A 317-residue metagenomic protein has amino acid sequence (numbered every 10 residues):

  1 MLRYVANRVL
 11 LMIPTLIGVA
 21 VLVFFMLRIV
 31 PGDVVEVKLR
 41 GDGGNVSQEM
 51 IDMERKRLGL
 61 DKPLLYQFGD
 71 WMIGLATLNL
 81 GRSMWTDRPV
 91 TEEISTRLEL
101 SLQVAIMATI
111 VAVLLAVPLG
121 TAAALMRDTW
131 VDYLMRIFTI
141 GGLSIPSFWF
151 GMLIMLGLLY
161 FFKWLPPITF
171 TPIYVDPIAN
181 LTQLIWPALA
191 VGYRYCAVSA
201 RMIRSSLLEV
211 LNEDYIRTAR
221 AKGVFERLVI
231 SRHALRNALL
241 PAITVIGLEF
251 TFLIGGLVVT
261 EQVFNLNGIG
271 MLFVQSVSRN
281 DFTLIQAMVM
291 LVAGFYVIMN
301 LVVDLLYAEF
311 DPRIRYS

Functional and structural regions predicted by a protein language model:
L2-R3, L98-V131, S147, Y160 (+1 more regions): Alpha-helical transmembrane segments of integral membrane proteins, especially multi-pass inner/plasma-membrane
A6-M12: N-terminal signal-anchor/signal peptide hydrophobic helix marking the start of the first transmembrane segment
T15, M126-S147: Small-residue-rich alpha-helical segments with characteristic i,i+4
L16-G69, F162-Q183: Hydrophobic alpha-helical transmembrane segments of membrane transport/permease proteins and related membrane-embedded
L22-P31, L58-G59, I73, I137-P167 (+1 more regions): Membrane-water interface segments at the C-terminal ends of transmembrane alpha-helices in multi-pass inner-membrane
M26, V30, K38, D42-G43 (+11 more regions): Hydrophobic aliphatic residues
V46-N79, L184-I185, I216, F264-S276: Short hydrophobic, aromatic-rich alpha-helical segments embedded in or entering the lipid bilayer of multi-pass
L60-V117: An internal, D/E-rich "acidic patch" concept
